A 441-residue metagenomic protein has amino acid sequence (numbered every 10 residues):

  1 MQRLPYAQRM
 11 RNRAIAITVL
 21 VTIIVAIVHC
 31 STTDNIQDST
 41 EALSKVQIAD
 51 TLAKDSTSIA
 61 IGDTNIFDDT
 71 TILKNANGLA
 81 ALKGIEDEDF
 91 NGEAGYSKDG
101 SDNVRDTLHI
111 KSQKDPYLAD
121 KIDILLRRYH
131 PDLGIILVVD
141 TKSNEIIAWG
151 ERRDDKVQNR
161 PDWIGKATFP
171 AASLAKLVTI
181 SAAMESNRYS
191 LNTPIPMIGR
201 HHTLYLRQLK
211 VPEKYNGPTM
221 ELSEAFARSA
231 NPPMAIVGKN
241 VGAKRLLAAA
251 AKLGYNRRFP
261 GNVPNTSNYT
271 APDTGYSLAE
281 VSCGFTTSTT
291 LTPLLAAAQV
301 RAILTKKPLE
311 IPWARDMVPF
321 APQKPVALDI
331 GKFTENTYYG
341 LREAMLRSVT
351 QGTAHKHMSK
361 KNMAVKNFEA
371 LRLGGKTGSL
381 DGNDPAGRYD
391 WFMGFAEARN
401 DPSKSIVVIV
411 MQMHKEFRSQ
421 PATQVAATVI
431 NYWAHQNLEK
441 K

Functional and structural regions predicted by a protein language model:
Q2, A26-I135, I147, P325-L328: Extracytoplasmic/periplasmic proteins that interact with beta-lactams or build/remodel peptidoglycan
Q2-L20: N-terminal Sec-pathway targeting helices
K114, P131-K142, V178, A182 (+5 more regions): Active-site-adjacent helix/loop patches that line small-molecule binding or acyl-intermediate pockets
I122, N144, G165-P196, A225 (+3 more regions): Active-site SXXK
Y129-Q158: A short, well-structured edge-of-sheet supersecondary motif
G150, D162, A167-L174, P260-V326: Active-site-proximal helix/loop microenvironment of the serine DD-peptidase/beta-lactamase transpeptidase fold
T193-F226, G261-P264, A297-M363, E439-K441: Conserved active-site-proximal loop/helix segments of enzymes involved in bacterial cell-wall and related
S282, N362-N400: Short, Gly/Ser/Thr-enriched beta-strand-loop segments that form substrate-interacting elements of hydrolase/peptidase
